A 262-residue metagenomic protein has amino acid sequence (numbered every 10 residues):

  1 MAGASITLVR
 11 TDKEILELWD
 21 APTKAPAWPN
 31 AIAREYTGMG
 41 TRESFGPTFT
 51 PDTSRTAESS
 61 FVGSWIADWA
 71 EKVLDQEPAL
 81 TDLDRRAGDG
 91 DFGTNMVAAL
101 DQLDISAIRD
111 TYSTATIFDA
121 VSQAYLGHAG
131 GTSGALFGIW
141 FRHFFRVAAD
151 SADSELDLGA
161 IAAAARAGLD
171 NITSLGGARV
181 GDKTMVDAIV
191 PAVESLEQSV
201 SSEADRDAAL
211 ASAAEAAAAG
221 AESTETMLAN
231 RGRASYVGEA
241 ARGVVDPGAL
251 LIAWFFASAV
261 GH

Functional and structural regions predicted by a protein language model:
M1-H262: N-terminal loops that bind phosphate or other acidic moieties and the adjacent beta-alpha structural core
